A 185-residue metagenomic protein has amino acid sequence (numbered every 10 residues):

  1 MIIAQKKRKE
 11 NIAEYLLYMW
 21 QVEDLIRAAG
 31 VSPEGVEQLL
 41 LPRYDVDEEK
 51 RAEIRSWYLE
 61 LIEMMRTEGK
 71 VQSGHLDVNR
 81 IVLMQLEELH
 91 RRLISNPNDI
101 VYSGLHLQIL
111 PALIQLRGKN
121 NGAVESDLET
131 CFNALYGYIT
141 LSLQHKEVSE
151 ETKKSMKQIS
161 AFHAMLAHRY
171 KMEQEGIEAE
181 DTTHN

Functional and structural regions predicted by a protein language model:
I2-S73: N-terminal interaction modules that seed assembly of large macromolecular complexes
I3, D45, E53, I62-R66 (+5 more regions): A structural motif
R8-N11, K50, I54, H75 (+4 more regions): Residue-level recognition of alpha-helical structural elements
I12-M19, P33, I54, Y58 (+4 more regions): Short runs of predominantly hydrophobic/aromatic residues within well-ordered alpha helices that form helix-helix
L25-A28, V46, E60-V71, E88-D99 (+3 more regions): Amphipathic alpha-helical interaction surfaces
T67-S95, M172-N185: Charged low-complexity stretches with an acidic bias
L76-Y136: A charged, amphipathic interaction segment
I114-N185: Glycine-rich, aromatic-bearing surface loops/beta-hairpins
